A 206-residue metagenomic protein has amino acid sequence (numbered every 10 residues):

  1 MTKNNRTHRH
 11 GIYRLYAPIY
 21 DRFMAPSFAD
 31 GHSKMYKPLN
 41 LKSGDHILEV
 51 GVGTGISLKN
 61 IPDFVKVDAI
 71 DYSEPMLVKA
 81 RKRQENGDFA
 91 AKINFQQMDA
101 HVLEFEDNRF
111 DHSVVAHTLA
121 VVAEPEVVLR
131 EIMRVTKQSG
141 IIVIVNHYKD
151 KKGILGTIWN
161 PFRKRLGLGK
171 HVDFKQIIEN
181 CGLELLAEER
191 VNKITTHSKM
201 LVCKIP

Functional and structural regions predicted by a protein language model:
M1-K42, I56-S57, K79, N86-G87 (+2 more regions): Conserved class I S-adenosyl-L-methionine
K3-T7, M24-P26, V143-K199: C-terminal alpha-helical "lid/dimerization" subdomain adjacent to the S-adenosyl-L-methionine
K42, V122-A123, T136-K137: Helix-to-beta-strand junctions that scaffold the AdoMet/dcAdoMet cofactor pocket in Class I SAM-dependent enzymes
D45, G140: Glycine-centered, small-residue-biased loops immediately flanking beta-strands in adenine/cofactor-binding cores
L48-V102: Class I SAM-dependent methyltransferase SAM/SAH-binding core
H101-H112: A short acidic, Gly/Pro-enriched loop at the edge of an enzyme's catalytic core that lines a small-molecule cofactor
H112-E124: A short SAM/SAH-binding and catalytic strip from SAM-dependent methyltransferases
E126-Q138: A short glycine-rich, Lys/Arg-flanked "PGG" loop and its adjoining helix->strand segment in the class I
